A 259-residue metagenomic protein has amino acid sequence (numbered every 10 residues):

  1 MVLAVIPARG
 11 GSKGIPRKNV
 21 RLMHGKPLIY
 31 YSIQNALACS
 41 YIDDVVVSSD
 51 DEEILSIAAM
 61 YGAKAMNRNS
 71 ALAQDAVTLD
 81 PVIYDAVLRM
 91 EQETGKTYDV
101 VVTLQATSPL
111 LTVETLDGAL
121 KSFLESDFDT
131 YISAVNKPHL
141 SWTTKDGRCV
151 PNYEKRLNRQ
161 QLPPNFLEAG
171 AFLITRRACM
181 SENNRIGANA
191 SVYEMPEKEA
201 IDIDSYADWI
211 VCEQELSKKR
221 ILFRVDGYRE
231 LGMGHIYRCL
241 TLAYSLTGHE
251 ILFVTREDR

Functional and structural regions predicted by a protein language model:
V2-S48: N-terminal glycine-rich phosphate-binding loop and ensuing alpha1 helix
L3-R9, K218-R229: Nucleotide-activated donor-dependent transferases that construct or modify glycoconjugates
K13-K18, G227-R238: A short, glycine/small-residue-rich beta-strand->loop->alpha-helix junction that serves as a flexible
Y30, V45-S49, S133-A134, E250-D258: Short internal beta-strands
S32, I236-L246: Short amphipathic alpha-helix
D50-E53, K137-P138, C179, R256-R259: Short, polar loop motifs at secondary-structure junctions
E52-V102, L110-K121: Short phosphate-binding loop-to-helix
P81, D85, S108-P196: Conserved core of the sugar-phosphate nucleotidyltransferase
